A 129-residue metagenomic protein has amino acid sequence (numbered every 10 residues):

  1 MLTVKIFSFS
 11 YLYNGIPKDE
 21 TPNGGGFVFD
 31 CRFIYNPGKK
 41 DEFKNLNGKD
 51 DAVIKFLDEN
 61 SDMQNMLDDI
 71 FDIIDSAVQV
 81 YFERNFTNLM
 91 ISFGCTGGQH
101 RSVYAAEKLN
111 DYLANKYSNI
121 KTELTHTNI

Functional and structural regions predicted by a protein language model:
M1-L89, N128: C-terminal accessory "lid"/substrate-recognition subdomains
F7-F9, G94-T96, T125: Short hydrophobic segments within beta-strands
I74-Y81, C95-Q99, L113: Short leucine-rich amphipathic alpha-helical surface patches
T87-N110: Catalytic cysteine-centered active loop of the rhodanese-like fold, especially the PTP/DSP P-loop
E107-K116, I120: Conserved helicase motor "Helicase C" RecA-like lobe of SF1/SF2 P-loop NTPases
S118-I129: Short beta-strand-centered segment that lines the nucleotide-binding/catalytic pocket of NTP-utilizing
